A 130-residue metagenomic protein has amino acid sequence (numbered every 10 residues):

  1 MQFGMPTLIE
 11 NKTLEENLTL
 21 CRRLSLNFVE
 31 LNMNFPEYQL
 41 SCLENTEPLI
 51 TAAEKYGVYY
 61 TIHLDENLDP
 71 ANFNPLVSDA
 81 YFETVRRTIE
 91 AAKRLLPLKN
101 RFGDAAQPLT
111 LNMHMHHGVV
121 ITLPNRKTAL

Functional and structural regions predicted by a protein language model:
M1-E90: N-terminal pre-domain/capping segments
A52-K55, P70-L130: Active-site acidic/histidine proton-transfer and metal-coordination neighborhood in alpha/beta enzyme cores
